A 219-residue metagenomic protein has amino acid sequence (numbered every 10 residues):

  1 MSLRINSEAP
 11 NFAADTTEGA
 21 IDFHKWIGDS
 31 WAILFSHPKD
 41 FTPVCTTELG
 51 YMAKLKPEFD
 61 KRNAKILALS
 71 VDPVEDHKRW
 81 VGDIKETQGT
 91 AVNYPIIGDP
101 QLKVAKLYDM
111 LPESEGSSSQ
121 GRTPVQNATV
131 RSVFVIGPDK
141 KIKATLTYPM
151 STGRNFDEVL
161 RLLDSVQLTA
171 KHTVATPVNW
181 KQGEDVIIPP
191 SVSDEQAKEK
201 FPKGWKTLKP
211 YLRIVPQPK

Functional and structural regions predicted by a protein language model:
M1-K219: Chalcogenol-based redox active-site neighborhoods
